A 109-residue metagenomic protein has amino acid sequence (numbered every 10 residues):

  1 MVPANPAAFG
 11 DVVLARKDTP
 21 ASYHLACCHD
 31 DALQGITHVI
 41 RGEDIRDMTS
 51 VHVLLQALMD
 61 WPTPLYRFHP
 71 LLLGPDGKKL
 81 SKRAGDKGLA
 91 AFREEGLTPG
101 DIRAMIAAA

Functional and structural regions predicted by a protein language model:
M1-S81, G88-R93: Active-site cores that bind ATP or allylic diphosphates and position pyrophosphate for catalysis
D86-A109: Polyanion-binding catalytic cores of nucleic-acid enzymes and NTP/SAM-utilizing transferases
